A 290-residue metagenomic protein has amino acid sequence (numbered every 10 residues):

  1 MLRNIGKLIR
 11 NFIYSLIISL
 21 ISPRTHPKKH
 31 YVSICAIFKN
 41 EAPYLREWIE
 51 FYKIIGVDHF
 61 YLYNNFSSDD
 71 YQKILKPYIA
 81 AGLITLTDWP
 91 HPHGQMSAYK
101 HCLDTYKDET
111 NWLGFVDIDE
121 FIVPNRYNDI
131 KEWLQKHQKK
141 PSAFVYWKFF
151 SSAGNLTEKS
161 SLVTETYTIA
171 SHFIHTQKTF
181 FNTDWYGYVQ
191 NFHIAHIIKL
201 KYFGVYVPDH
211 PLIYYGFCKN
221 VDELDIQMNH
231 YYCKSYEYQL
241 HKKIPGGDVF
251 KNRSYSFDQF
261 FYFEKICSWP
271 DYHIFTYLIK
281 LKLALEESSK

Functional and structural regions predicted by a protein language model:
M1-E50: N-proximal low-complexity "stem/linker" segments adjacent to membrane-targeting elements
L2-N11, S15, S97-K100, P124-K290: Catalytic-site signature of metal-activated, phosphate-bearing donor transferases, centered on the GT-A/GT-A-like
P43, H91-S97: A short, glycine-/small-residue-rich helix N-cap motif at loop->alpha-helix starts within glycosyltransferase
E50-H59: Short, acidic, metal-binding catalytic loop of nucleotide-sugar glycosyltransferases
N64-A80, H91: A conserved acidic beta->alpha catalytic loop
N65, H91, D117-I118, R126: Short acidic donor-binding/metal-coordinating loop in glycosyltransferase active sites
K100-W112: Active-site nucleotide-sugar/metal-binding loop of Leloir-type enzymes
T110-V123: Short beta-strand-to-loop acidic/aromatic patch adjacent to the donor-nucleotide binding site
